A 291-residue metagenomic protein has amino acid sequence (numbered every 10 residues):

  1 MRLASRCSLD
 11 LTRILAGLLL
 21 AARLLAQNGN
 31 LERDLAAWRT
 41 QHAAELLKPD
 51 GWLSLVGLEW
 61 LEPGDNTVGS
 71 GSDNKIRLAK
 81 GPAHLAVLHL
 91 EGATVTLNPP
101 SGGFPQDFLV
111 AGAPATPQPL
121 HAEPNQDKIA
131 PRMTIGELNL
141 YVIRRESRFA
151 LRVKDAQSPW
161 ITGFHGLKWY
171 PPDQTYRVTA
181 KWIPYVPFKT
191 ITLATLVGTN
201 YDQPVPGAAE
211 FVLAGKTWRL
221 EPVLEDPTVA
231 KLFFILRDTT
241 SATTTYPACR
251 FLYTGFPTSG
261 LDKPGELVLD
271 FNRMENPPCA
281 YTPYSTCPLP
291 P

Functional and structural regions predicted by a protein language model:
M1-L11: N-terminal secretory signal peptides that target proteins for export/translocation
D10-R23: Bacterial N-terminal signal peptides
Q27-E59: N-terminal pre-domain segments of enzymes
S54-L55, W60-A130, G260: Forkhead-associated
L78-A83, V87-T96, D202-P247: Mid-length scaffold segments of soluble, non-membrane domains
V110-N125, T217-R273: An exposed acidic His-Trp-rich patch
T134-Y201: Surface-exposed beta-loop interaction hotspot
G166-P172, T239-S241, F256, P264-V268 (+1 more regions): Extended, aromatic/histidine-rich regions of cofactor-dependent oxidoreductases associated with respiratory
